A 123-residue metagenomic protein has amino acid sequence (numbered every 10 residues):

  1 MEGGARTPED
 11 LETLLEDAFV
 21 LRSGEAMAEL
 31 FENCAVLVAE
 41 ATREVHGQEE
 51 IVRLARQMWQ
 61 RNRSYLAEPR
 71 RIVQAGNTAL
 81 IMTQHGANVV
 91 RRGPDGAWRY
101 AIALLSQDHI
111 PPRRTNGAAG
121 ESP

Functional and structural regions predicted by a protein language model:
M1-A26, V36-P123: A beta-strand edge to alpha-helix "cap/lid" segment located at domain peripheries
